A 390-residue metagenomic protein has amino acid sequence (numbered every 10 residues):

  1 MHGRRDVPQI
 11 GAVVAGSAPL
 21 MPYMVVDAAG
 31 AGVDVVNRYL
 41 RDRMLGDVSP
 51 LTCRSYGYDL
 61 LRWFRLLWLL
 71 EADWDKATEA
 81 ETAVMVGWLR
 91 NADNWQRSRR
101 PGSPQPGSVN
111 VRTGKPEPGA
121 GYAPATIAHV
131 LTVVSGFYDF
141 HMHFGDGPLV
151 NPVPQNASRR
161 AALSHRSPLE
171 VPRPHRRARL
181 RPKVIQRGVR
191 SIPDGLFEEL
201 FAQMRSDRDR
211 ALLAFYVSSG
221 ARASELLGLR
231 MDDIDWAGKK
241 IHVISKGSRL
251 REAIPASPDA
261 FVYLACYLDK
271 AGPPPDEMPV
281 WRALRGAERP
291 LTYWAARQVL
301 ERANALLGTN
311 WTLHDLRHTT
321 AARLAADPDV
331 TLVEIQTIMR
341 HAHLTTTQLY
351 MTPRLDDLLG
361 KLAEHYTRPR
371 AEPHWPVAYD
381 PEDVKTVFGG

Functional and structural regions predicted by a protein language model:
H2, H365-G390: C-terminal secondary-structure termini that scaffold catalytic or DNA-interacting sites
N37-L51, L61-L169, E199: N-terminal core-binding DNA-recognition domain of tyrosine recombinases/integrases
S135, R210-S224, K240-I241, A322-R323 (+1 more regions): Short pre-functional
V184-A223, L250: Basic, Lys/Arg- and aromatic-enriched nucleic-acid-binding interface segment
F197, S257-T309, G390: Active-site/catalytic core of tyrosine-dependent DNA strand-transfer enzymes
A214, T319-A342, L349: C-terminal catalytic core of tyrosine-transesterase DNA break-rejoin enzymes
S219, S224, G228-V262: Conserved tyrosine-mediated DNA breakage-rejoining catalytic core shared by Y-recombinases
S245, M339-E364: Catalytic-site neighborhood detector that most strongly recognizes the C-terminal catalytic loop/helix of tyrosine
